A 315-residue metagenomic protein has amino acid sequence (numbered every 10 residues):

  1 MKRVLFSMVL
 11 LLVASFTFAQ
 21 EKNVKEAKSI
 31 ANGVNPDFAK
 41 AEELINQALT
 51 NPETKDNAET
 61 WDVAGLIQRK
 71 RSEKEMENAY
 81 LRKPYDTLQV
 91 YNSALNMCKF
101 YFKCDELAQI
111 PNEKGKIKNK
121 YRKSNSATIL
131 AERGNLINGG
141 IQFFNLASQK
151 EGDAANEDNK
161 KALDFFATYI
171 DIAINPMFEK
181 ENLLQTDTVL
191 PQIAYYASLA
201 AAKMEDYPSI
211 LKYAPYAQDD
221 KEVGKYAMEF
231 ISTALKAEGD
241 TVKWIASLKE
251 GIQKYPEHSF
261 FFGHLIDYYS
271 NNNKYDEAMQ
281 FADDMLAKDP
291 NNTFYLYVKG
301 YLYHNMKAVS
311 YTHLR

Functional and structural regions predicted by a protein language model:
E26, A64, R71, G139 (+4 more regions): Structural register within alpha-helical repeat arrays
F38-S148: Post-signal peptide N-terminal segment of secreted/secretory-pathway proteins
A48, C104, Y169, A217 (+2 more regions): Canonical positions in the second alpha-helix
E53-K55, I174, E222, P256 (+1 more regions): Short coil turns that delineate tetratricopeptide repeat
T60, E179, I193, Y226-A227 (+2 more regions): TPR alpha-solenoid repeat register
T312-H313: Conserved small/polar residues in nucleotide/adenosyl-binding loops
